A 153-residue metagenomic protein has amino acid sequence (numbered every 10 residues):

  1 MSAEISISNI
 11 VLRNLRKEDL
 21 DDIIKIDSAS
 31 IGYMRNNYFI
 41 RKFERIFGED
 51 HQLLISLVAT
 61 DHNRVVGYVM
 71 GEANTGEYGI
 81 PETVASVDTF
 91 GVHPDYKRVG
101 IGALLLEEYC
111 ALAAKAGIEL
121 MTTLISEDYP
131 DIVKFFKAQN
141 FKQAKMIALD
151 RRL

Functional and structural regions predicted by a protein language model:
N9-I23: A short beta-loop-alpha structural element at the N-terminal edge of CoA-dependent acyl/N-acetyltransferase catalytic
M34-S56, G76: Active-site rim helix/loop that mediates acceptor-substrate recognition in acyltransferases
V58, R64-A73, S86, G91: Conserved beta-strand in the GNAT
N74-V87, K97, A144-K145: A conserved beta-turn-beta hairpin within the catalytic core of GNAT-like acetyltransferases that forms part
H93-D95, V99, E127-D128: Active-site acidic-Proline motif in GNAT/NAT acetyltransferases
R98-A111, A138: Conserved acetyl-CoA-binding loop-helix of GNAT-fold acetyltransferases
A103, K115, E127-K145: Conserved active-site alpha-helix within GNAT-family acetyltransferase domains
A113-I125: Conserved GNAT acetyl-CoA-binding A-motif
